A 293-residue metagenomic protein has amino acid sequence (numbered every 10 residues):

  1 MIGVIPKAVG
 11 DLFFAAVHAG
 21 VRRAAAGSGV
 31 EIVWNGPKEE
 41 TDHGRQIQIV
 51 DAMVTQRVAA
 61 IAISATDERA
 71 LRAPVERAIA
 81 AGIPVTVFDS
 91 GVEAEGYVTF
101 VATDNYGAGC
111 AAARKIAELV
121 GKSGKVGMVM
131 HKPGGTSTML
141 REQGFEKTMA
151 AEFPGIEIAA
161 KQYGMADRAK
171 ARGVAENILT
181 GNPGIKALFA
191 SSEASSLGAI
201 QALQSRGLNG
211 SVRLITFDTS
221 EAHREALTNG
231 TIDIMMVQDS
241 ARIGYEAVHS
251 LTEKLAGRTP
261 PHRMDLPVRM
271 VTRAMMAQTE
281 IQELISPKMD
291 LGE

Functional and structural regions predicted by a protein language model:
M1-G20, A24, V33-Q48, Q56 (+3 more regions): Extracytoplasmic "Venus flytrap"
G3-P6, F14, V33-N35, A60-S64 (+7 more regions): Structural recognition of the beta-strand scaffold that forms the well-ordered cores of secreted hydrolase catalytic
F13-V30, A108-A112, T136-I156, K170 (+2 more regions): Short, solvent-exposed amphipathic alpha-helices that sit in or adjacent to ligand/effector-binding or catalytic
A26-E39, K125-M128, A151-R168: Short beta-strand elements in bilobed, periplasmic/extracellular small-molecule ligand-binding domains
Q46, V101-V126, L140, A169-R172 (+2 more regions): Hydrophobic alpha-helical segments within soluble ligand-binding/sensing domains
V54, A60-I79, F145, A160-A226: Hydrophobic alpha-helical
E68-G107, R114-E118, K125, H131 (+3 more regions): Flexible loop/hinge segments that line or gate small-molecule binding clefts
T136-S137, T148-A150, R242-E293: Hinge/cleft segment of the Venus flytrap/periplasmic-binding protein
